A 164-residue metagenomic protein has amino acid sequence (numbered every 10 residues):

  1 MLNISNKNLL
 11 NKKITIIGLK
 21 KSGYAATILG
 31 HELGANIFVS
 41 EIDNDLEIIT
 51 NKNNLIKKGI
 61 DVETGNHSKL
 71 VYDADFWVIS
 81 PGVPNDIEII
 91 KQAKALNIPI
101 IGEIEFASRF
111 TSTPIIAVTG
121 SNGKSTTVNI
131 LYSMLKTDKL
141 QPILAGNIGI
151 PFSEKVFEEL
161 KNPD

Functional and structural regions predicted by a protein language model:
M1-G102, F106: N-terminal leader/targeting and accessory segments in enzymes
E32, K69-Y72, P81-D164: Phosphate-binding loop of NTP-binding sites
